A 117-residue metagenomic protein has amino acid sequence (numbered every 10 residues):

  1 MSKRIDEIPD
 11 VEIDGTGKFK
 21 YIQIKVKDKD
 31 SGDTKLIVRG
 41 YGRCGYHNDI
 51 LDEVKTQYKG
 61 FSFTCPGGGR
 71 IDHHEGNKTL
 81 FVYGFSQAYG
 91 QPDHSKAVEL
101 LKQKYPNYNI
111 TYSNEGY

Functional and structural regions predicted by a protein language model:
M1-Y117: Intrinsic low-complexity, intrinsically disordered or marginally ordered coil/linker segments
